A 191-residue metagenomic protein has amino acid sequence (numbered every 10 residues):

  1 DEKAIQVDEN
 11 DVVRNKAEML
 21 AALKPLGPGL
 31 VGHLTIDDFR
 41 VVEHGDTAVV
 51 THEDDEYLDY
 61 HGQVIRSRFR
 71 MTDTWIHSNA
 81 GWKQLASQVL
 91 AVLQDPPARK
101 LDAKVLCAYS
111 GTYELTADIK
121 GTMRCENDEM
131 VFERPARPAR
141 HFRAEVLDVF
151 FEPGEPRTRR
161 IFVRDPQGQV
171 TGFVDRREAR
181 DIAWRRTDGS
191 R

Functional and structural regions predicted by a protein language model:
D1-H44: A solvent-exposed, acidic/Ser-Thr-rich amphipathic alpha-helical stretch
E2, D46, Q63, K83-L85 (+1 more regions): Short, low-complexity N-terminal intrinsically disordered segments enriched in polar/charged residues
D11-V13, E56-L58, A91-V92: Solvent-exposed loop/turn segments at secondary-structure junctions within structured extracellular/periplasmic domains
G29, Y57-R66: Short, cysteine-centered beta-strand-loop-beta hairpins and adjacent loop/turn segments enriched in charged/polar
D37, L90-R191: Peripheral terminal and inter-domain segments
V41-A48, I76-G81: A short, structured loop/turn motif at beta-sheet edges
D46-E56: A short hydrophobic beta-strand element
R66-L93: Short beta-strand edge/turn micro-motifs at domain boundaries
